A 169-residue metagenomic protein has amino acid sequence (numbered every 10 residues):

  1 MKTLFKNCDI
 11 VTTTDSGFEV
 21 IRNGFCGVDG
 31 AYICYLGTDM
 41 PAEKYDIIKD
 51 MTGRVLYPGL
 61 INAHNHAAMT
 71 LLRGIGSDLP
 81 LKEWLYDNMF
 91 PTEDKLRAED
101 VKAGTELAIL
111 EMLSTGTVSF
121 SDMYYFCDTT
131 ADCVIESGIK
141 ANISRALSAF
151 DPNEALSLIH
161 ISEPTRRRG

Functional and structural regions predicted by a protein language model:
M1-E43, R54: N-terminal metal-binding scaffold of metallo-dependent hydrolase/deaminase domains
T3, T12-T13, T70, T105 (+2 more regions): Ser/Thr-centric signal marking residues that sit in or immediately flank functional binding/regulatory motifs
T3-K6, A42-E83, E106, L113-S114: Replace "His-x-His-based motif
T13, L36, T70-L71, W84: Residues that scaffold the ATP/ADP-binding catalytic core of kinase and kinase-like folds
C34, K44-D46, A103, D132 (+1 more regions): Replace "anionic and nucleotidyl ligands
L71-A103, L110, K140-L158: Active-site gating loops and adjacent loop-to-helix segments of metal-dependent hydrolytic enzymes
T105-N153: Divalent metal-dependent hydrolysis catalytic cores, especially in the metallo-beta-lactamase
I159-G169: Single conserved hydrophobic/aromatic residue that forms the stacking wall/gate of nucleotide- or nucleobase-binding
